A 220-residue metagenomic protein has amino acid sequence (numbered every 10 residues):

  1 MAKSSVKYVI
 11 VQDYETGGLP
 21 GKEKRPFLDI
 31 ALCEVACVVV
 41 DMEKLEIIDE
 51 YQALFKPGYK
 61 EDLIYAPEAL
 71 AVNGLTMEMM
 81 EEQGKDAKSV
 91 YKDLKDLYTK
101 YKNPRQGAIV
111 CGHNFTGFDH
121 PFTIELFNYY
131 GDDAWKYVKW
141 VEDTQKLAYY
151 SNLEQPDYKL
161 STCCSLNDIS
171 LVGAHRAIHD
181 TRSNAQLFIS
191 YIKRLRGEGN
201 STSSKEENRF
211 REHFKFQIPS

Functional and structural regions predicted by a protein language model:
A2-I124, S165, H175: Conserved non-catalytic scaffold segment of RNase H-like nuclease domains
A2-S4, L166, R182-S220: Acidic two-metal-ion nuclease catalytic site recognized across multiple nuclease folds, prominently DnaQ/RNase D-T
Q12, E142, H179: Active-site flanking residues adjacent to catalytic metal/cofactor-binding acidic residues
Q106-I109, Y137-E142: Residue-level recognition of the N-termini of beta-strands and the immediately preceding loop/turn
F118-W140: Substrate-recognition/cap helix-loop segment adjacent to the acidic, metal-dependent catalytic center of Asp-based
V141-Q155: Short alpha-helix plus adjacent loop in nuclease-associated cores
N152-C164: A structural motif
